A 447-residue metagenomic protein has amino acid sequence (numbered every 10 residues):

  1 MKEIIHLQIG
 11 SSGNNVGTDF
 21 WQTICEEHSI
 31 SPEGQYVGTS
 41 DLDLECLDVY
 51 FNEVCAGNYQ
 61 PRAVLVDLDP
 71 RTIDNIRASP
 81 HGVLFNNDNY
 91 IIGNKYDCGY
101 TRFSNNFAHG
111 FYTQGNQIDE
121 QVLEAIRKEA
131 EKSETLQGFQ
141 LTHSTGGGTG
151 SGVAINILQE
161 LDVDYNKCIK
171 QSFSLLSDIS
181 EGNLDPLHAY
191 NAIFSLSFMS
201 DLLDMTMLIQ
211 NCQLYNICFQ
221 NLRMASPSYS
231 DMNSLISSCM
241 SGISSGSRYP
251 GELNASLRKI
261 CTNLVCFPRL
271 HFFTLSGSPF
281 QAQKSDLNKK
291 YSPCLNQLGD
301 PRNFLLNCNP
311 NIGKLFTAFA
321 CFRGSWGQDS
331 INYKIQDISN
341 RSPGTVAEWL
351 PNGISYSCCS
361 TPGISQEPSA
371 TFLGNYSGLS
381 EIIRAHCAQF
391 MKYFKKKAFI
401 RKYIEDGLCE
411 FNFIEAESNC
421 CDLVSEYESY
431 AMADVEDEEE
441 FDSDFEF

Functional and structural regions predicted by a protein language model:
M1-F447: Terminal, contiguous helix-loop blocks that mediate binding/assembly
